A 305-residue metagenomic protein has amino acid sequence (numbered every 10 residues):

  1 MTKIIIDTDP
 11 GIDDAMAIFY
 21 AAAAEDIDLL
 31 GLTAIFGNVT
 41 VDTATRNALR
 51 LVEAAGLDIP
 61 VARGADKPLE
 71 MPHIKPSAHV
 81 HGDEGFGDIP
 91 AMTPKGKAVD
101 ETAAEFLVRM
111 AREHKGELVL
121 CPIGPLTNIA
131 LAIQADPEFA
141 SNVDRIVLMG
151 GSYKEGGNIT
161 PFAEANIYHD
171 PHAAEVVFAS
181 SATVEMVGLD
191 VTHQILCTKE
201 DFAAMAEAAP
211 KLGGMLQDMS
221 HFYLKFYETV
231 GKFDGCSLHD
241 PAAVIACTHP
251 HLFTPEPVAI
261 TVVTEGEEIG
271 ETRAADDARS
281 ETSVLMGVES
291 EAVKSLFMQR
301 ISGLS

Functional and structural regions predicted by a protein language model:
M1-T8, V61-K67, F86-D88, T127-I133 (+3 more regions): Short, mixed-charge, low-aromatic patches
T2-T8, I12-R50, E84, P90-H193 (+1 more regions): Active-site histidine-anchored catalytic micro-motif
Y20-A21, D26-L29, Y168-H172, V184-S305: Conformational coupling and interaction surfaces
A34-G37, G64-D66, E265: Acidic/polar N-terminal loop/beta-strand segments that form early-domain functional surfaces
V39-V41, N47, E70, S152-G156 (+1 more regions): Short, mixed-charge aromatic SLiMs
T45-E113, S280-G287, A292, M298-S302: Metal-dependent C-N hydrolase catalytic cores
E53-L57, D66, R112-G116, Q134-E138 (+7 more regions): Generic secondary-structure signature for well-ordered alpha-helical cores
V61, V177, V244: A residue-level signal for conserved active-site and pocket-lining positions in enzyme catalytic cores
